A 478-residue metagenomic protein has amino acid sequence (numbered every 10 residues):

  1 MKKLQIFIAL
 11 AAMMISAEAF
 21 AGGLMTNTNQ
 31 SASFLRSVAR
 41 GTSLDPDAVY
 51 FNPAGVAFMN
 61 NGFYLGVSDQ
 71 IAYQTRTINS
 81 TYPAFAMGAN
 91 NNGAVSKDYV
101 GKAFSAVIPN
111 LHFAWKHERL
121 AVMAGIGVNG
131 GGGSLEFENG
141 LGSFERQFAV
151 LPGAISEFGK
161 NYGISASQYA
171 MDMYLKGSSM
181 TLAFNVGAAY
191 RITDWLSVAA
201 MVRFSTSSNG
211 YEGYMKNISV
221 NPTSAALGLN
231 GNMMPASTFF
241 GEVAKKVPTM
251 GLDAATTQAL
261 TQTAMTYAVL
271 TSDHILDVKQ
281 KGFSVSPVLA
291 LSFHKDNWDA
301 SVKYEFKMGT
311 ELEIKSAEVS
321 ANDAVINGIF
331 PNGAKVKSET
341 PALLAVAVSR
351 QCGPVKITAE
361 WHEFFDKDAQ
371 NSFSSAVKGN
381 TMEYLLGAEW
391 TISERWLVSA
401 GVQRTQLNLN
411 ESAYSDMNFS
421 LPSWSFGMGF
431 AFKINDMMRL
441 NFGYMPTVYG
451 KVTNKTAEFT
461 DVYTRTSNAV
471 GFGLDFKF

Functional and structural regions predicted by a protein language model:
M1-F7: Bacterial N-terminal signal peptides that target proteins for export
L10-M13, N60: Short, linear, compositionally biased motifs with a strong N-terminal bias
S16-A17: N-terminal signal peptide c-region/cleavage motif recognized by signal peptidases
G22-A39, L44, I108-N110, A114-F478: Outer-membrane beta-barrel porins/channels
L35, N52-P53: A generic local structural motif
T42-F51, A57-F137, S143-R146: Outer-membrane beta-barrel translocator/receptor signature
